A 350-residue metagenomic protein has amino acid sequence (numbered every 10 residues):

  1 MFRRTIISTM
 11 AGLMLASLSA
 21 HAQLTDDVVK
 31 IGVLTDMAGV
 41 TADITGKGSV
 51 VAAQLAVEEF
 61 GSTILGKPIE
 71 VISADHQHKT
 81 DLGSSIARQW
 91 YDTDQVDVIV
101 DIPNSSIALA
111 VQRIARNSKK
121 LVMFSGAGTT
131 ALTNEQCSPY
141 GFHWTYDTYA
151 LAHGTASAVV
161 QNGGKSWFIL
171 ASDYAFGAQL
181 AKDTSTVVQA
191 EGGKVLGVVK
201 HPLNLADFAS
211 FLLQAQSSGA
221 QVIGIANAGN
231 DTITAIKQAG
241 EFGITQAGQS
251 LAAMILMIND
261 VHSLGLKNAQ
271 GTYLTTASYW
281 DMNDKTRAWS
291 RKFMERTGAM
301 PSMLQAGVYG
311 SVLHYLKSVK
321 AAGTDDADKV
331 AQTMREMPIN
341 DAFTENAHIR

Functional and structural regions predicted by a protein language model:
F2-S8, H21-R350: Extracytosolic ligand-binding ectodomains
S8-S17: Bacterial N-terminal signal peptides
